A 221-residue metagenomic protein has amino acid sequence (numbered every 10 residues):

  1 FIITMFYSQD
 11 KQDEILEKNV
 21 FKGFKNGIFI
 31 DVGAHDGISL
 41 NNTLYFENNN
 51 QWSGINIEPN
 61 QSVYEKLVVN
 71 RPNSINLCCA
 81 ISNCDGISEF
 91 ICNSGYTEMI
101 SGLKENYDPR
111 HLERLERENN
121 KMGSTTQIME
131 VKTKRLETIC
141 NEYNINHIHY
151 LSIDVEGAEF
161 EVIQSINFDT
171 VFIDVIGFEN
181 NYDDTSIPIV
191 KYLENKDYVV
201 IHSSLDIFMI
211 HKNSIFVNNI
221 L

Functional and structural regions predicted by a protein language model:
F1-L221: Phosphate/nucleotide-binding beta-alpha loop and adjacent structural elements of enzyme active sites
